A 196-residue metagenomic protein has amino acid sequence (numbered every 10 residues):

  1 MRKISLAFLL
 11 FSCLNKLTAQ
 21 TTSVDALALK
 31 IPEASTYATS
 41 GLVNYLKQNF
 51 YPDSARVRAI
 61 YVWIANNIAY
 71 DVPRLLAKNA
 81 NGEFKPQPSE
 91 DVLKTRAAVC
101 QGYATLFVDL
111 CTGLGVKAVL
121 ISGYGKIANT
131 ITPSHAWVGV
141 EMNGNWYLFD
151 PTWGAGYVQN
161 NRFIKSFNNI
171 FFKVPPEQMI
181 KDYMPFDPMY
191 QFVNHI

Functional and structural regions predicted by a protein language model:
M1-T22: Bacterial Sec-dependent N-terminal signal peptides
S12, L93, A97-C100, N129-I131: Short capping loops/turns at secondary-structure boundaries
T18, P86, I131-P133: Short, solvent-exposed coil/turn segments
A19, L42, L46, G139 (+1 more regions): A generic structural signal for ordered secondary structure
T21-V99, T105-V108: Secondary-structure boundary elements
G102-Q178: Hydrophobic/aromatic-rich core segments of domains that either
N169-I196: Low-complexity, Gly/Ser/Thr/Pro-rich intrinsically disordered linker/tail segments
